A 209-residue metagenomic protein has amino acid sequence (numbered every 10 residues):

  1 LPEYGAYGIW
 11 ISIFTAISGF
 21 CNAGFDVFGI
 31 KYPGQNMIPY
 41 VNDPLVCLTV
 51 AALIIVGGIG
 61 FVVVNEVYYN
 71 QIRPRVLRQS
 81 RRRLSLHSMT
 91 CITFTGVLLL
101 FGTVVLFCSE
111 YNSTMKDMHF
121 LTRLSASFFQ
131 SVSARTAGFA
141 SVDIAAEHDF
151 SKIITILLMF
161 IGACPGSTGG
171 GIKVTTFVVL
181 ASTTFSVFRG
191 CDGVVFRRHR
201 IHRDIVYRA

Functional and structural regions predicted by a protein language model:
L1-A209: Membrane-proximal intracellular helices of multi-pass ion channels
